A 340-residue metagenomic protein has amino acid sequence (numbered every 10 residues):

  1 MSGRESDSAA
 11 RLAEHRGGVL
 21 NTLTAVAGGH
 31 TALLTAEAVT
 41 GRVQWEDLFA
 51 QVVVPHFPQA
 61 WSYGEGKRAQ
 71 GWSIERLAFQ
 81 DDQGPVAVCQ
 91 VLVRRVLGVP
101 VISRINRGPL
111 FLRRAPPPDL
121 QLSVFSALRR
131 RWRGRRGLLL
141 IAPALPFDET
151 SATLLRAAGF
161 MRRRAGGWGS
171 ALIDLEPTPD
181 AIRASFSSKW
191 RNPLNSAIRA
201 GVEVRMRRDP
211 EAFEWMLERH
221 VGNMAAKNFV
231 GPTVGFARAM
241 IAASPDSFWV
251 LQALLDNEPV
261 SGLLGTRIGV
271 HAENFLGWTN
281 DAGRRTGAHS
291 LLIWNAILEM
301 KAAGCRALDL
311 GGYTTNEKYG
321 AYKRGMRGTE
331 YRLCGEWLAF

Functional and structural regions predicted by a protein language model:
S2-R42, G66, V93, L155-A181 (+1 more regions): Active-site/acyl-donor-binding loops of N-acyltransferases
T35-D82, V88-G98, P143-G166, D174-R285: A conserved beta-strand-loop-helix scaffold within acyl/acetyltransferase catalytic domains
W72-I74, R133-R136, A302-C305: Short, high-confidence coil segments that cap the C-terminus of an alpha-helix and link into the following beta-strand
R95-F111, A115: N-terminal cap/recognition module
P109-L154: A gly/proline- and charged-residue-enriched helix-loop-helix capping module
L110, A144, D209, G312-T315: Short beta->alpha junction loops/turns
L122-R130, G235-F340: Aromatic (often tryptophan-rich) hydrophobic motifs at membrane interfaces
